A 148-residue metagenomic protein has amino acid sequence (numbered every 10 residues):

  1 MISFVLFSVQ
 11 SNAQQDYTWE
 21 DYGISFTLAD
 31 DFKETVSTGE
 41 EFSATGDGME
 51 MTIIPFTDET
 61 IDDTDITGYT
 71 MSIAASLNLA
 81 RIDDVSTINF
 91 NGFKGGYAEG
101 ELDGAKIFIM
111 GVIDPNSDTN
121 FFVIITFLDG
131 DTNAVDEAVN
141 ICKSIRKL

Functional and structural regions predicted by a protein language model:
M1-L6: Bacterial N-terminal signal peptides
F7-A13: Sec/Tat signal peptide C-region and signal peptidase I cleavage site
V9, D30-T35, A75-N78, T87-I88: Short linear motifs in intrinsically disordered
Q14, G23, D30-E34, A74 (+1 more regions): Surface-exposed amphipathic alpha-helical segments
Y22-I66, E99-E101, A105: Secretory pathway targeting signatures of secreted, lumenal, and periplasmic proteins
D62-Y69, A134-E137: Short amphipathic alpha-helical segments
M71-T119: Signature of long, low-cysteine stretches enriched in small and polar/charged residues
